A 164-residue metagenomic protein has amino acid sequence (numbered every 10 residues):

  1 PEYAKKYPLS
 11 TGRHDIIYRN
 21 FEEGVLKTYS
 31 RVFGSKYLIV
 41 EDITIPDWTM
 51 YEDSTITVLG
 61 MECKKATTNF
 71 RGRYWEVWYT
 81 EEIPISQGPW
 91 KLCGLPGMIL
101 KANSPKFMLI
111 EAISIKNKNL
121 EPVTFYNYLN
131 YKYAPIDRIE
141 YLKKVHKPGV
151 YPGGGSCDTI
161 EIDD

Functional and structural regions predicted by a protein language model:
P1-D164: Extended soluble regions of mature proteins
